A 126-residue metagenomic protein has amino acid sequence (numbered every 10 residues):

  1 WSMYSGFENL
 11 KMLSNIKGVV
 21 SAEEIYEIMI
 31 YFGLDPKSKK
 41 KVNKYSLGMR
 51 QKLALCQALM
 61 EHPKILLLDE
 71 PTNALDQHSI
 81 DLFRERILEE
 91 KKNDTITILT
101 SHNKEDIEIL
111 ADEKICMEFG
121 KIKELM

Functional and structural regions predicted by a protein language model:
M3-I16: Q-loop/switch helix immediately C-terminal to the Walker
K11, V20-K37: Conserved ABC ATPase "signature" region
L55: Hydrophobic anchor residue at the start of the ABC signature
H62: Conserved catalytic motifs of ABC-family nucleotide-binding domains
L66-E70: Catalytic Walker B motif of ABC-type/P-loop ATPase nucleotide-binding domains
Q77-H78: Helix N-cap at the start of a conserved alpha-helix in ABC-type nucleotide-binding domains
S101-H102: H-loop/switch region of ABC-family ATPase nucleotide-binding domains
